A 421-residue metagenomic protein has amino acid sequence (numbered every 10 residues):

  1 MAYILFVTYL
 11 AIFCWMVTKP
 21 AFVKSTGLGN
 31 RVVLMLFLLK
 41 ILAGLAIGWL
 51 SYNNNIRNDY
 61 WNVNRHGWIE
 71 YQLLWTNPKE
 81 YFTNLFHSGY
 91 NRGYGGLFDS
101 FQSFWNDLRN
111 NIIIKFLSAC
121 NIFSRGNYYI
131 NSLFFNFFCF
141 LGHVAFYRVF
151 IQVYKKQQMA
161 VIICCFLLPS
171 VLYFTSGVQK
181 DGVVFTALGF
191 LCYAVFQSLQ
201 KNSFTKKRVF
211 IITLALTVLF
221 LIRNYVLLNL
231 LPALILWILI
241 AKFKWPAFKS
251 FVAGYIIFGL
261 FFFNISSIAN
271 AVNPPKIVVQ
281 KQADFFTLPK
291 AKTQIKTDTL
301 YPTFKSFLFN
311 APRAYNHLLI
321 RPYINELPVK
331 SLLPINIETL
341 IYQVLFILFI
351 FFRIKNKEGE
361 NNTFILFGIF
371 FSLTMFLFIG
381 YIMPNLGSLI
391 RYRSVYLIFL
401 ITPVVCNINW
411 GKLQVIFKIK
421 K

Functional and structural regions predicted by a protein language model:
F13-M16, H143-A145, A314, L318-Y323 (+1 more regions): Hydrophobic, aromatic-rich transmembrane alpha-helices and their immediate juxtamembrane boundary segments
M16-P20, N131-V153, V344-L348: Transmembrane-helix motifs of polytopic, lipid-linked glycan transferases
F22-V23, Q152, N202-K207, L348-F370: Membrane-interface helix-loop-helix junctions at transmembrane boundaries of multi-pass membrane enzymes, predominantly
S51-H66, W75-G95, F104-F116, A311 (+1 more regions): Extracytoplasmic catalytic/substrate-binding loops of multi-pass membrane glycan-assembly enzymes
Y94-F134, P322-K330: Juxtamembrane segments of multi-pass membrane glycosylation machinery that transfer sugars from lipid-linked donors
Y129, F146-L167: Transmembrane-helix signature of polytopic, membrane-embedded enzymes that assemble or transfer cell-envelope glycans
G177-V184: Short acidic/glycine- and proline-prone juxtamembrane loop motifs at membrane-interface regions of multi-pass membrane
I211, L216-E338: Alpha-helical transmembrane segments and terminal signal-anchor/GPI-anchor hydrophobic tails, characterized by long
